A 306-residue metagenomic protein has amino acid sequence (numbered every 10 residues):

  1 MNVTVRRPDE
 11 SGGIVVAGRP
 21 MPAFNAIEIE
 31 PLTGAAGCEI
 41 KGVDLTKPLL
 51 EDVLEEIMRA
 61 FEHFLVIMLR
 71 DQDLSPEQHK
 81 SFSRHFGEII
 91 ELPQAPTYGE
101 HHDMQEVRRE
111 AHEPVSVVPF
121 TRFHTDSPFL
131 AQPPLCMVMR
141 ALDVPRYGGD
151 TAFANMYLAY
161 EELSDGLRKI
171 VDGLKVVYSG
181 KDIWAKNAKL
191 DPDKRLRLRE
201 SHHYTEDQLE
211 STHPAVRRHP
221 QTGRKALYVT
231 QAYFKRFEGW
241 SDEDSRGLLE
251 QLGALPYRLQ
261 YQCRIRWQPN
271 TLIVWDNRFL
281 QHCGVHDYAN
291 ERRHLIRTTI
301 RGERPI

Functional and structural regions predicted by a protein language model:
N2-L272, N277-I306: Non-heme Fe(II) oxygenase catalytic core, chiefly the N-lobe of the double-stranded beta-helix
